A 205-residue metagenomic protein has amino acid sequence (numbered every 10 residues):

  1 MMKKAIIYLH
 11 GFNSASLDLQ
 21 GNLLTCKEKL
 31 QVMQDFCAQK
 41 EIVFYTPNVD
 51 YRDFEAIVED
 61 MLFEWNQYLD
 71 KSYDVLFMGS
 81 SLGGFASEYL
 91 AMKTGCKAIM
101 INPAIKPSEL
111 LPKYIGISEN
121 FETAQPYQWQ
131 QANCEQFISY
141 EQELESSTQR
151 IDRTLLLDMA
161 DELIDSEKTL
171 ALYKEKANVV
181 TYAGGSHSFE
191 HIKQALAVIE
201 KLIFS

Functional and structural regions predicted by a protein language model:
M2-E41, T46-N48: Short, surface-exposed "cap/lid" segments of acyl-processing enzymes
I7-F12, M78, L156-D158: Short hydrophobic segments within beta-strands
Y45-E55, A183-H187: Short beta->alpha junction loops
Y51-Q67: Alpha/beta-hydrolase active-site loop
L76-F77, A98: Conserved alpha/beta-hydrolase fold motif
M78-S87: Gly/Ala-rich beta-loop-alpha elbow adjacent to hydrolase catalytic centers
L90-T94: Aromatic pocket-lining residues of Rossmann-like dinucleotide-binding sites
K97-S205: The alpha/beta-hydrolase serine catalytic core
